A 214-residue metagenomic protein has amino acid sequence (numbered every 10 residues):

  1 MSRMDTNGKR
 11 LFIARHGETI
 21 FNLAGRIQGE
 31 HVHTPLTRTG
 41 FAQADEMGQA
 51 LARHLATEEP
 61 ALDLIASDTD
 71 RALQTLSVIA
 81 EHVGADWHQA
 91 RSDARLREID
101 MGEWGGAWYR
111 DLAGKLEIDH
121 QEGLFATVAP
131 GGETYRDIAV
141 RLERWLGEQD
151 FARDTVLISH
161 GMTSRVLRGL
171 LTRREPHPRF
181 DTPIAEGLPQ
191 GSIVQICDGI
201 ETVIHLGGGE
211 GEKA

Functional and structural regions predicted by a protein language model:
M1-R10, R53-H54, A85, R97-R110 (+2 more regions): Acidic, low-complexity terminal tails and accessory targeting/binding regions of phosphate-metabolizing enzymes
K9, R15-A85, E133: Active-site-proximal alpha-helix that buttresses catalytic centers in soluble enzyme cores
L11, L62, A152-G161: Generic beta-sheet signal
A14, D93, I158: Generic enzyme active-site microenvironment
T19, T163-S164: Short active-site segment of divalent metal-dependent hydrolases/proteases that encodes the spacing between
F21, E81-R141: Phosphate-handling substructures
A56-R95, E117-I118, Q195-A214: Conserved histidine-centered catalytic loops in small-molecule metabolism enzymes
V78, V166-L170: Active-site signature of alpha/beta-hydrolase-fold catalytic machinery across serine- and Asp/Cys-nucleophile hydrolases
